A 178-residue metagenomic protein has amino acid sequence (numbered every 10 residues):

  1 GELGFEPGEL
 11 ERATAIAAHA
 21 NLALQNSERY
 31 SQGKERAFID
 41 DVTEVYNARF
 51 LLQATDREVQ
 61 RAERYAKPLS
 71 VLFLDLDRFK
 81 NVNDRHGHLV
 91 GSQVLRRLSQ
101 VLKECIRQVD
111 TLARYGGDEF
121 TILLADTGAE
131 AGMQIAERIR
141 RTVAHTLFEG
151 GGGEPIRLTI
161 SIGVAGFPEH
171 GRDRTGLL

Functional and structural regions predicted by a protein language model:
P7, A129, M133-E137, G152 (+1 more regions): Catalytic-core segments of nucleotide cyclases and related cyclic-nucleotide turnover enzymes
T14, S27, S31-K34, L52: Signal-transmission coiled-coil "S-helix" linker that connects upstream sensory/regulatory modules
T14-N21: Allosteric cytosolic regulatory segments
Q25, D84, L124-T127, A144 (+1 more regions): Residue-level recognition of strand-loop junctions within catalytic nucleotide-signaling folds
R29-Y46, Q60: Amphipathic HAMP/coiled-coil signal-transducing linker helices that couple sensory inputs to cytosolic output domains
N47-S70, K80-E104, A113-G117, T121-I122 (+1 more regions): Conserved long alpha-helical elements within nucleotide-processing catalytic cores of c-di-GMP signaling and class III
R114, V143-I160, H170: Catalytic core regions of nucleotide second-messenger enzymes
